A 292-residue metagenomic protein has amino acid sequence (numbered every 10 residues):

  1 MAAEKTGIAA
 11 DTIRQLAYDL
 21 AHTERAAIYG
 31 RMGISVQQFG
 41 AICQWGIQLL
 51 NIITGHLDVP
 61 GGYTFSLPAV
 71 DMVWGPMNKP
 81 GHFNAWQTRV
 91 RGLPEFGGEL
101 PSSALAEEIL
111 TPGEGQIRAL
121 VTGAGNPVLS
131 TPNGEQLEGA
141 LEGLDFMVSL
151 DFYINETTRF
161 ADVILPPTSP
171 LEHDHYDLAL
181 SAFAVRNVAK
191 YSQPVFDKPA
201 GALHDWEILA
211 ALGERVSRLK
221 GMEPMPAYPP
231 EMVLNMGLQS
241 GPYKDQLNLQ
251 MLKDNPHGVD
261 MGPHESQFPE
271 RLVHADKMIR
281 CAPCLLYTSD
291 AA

Functional and structural regions predicted by a protein language model:
M1-V59, T64, P68, R91-P269 (+1 more regions): Cofactor-pocket helix-loop regions in the catalytic cores of large enzyme subunits
D71-M72: Flexible, small-/acidic-enriched active-site or ligand-binding loops
P80-F83: Surface-exposed loop and adjacent secondary-structure segments within mature catalytic domains
R280-C281: Cysteine-dependent phosphatase catalytic core of the protein tyrosine phosphatase
Y287-A292: Conserved small/polar residues in nucleotide/adenosyl-binding loops
